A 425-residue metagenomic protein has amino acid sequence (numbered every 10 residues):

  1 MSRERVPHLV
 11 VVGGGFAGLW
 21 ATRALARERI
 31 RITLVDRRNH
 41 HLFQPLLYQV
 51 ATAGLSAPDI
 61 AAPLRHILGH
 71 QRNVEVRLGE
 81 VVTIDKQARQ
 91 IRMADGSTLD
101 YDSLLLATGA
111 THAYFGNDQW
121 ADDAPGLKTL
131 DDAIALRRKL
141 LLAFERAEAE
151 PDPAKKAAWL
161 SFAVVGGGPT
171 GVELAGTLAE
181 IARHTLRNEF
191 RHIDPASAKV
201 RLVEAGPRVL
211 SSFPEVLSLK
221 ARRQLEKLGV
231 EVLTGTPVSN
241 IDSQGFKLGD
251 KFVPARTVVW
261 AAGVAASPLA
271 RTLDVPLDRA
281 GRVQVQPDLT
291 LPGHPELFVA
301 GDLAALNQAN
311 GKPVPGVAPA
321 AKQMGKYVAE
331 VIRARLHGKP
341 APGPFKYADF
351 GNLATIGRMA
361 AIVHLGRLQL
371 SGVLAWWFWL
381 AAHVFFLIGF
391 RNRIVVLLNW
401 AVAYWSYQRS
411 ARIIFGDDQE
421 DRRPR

Functional and structural regions predicted by a protein language model:
M1-R77, V82, P169-F213, V259: Beta1-alpha1 glycine-rich phosphate/pyrophosphate-binding loop at the start of Rossmann-like nucleotide-binding domains
M1-V6, V10, V74-V165, L248 (+1 more regions): FAD-binding core/adjacent interface of flavoenzyme oxidoreductases
V6, A329-R425: C-terminal, flexible cofactor-proximal segment of oxidoreductases
A17, G109-H112, A175, V264-A266: Short glycine-rich anion-binding loops that position phosphate/pyrophosphate groups of nucleotides and phosphorylated
R72-T83, A179-P287, L291-G293, P340: A Rossmann-like FAD-binding core segment of flavoenzymes
A94, A107-T108, T236, A261-A262 (+1 more regions): Short, well-ordered coil/turn residues at beta-beta hairpins and beta-strand->alpha-helix junctions within
D122-P151, Q244-K247, K251-Q323, E330: FAD-site-proximal beta/loop scaffold in flavoenzymes
A157-F213, K220, E231-L233, P315-P344 (+1 more regions): Rossmann-like dinucleotide-binding core of oxidoreductases
